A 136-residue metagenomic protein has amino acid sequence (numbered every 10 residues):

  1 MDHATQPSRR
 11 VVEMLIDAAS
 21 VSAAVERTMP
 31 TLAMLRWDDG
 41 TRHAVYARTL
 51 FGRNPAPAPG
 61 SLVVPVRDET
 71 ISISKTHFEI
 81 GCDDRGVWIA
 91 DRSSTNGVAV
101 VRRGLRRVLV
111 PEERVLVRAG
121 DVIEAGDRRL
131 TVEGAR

Functional and structural regions predicted by a protein language model:
M1-I71, T131-E133: Intrinsically disordered, low-complexity acidic Ser/Thr-rich regulatory segments
R27-A33, S74, S94-T95, V117-A119: A short, compositionally biased
R36, A44, E79-G81, A90 (+1 more regions): Well-ordered beta-strand positions
F51, T76-I80, G86-A90, N96-A99 (+1 more regions): Short hydrophobic/aromatic patches on the structural cores and recognition surfaces of FHA
A56, S94-G104: Short, basic/aromatic beta-hairpin or loop at an interaction surface
C82, V101-R136: C-terminal boundary/linker segments immediately following FHA domains
